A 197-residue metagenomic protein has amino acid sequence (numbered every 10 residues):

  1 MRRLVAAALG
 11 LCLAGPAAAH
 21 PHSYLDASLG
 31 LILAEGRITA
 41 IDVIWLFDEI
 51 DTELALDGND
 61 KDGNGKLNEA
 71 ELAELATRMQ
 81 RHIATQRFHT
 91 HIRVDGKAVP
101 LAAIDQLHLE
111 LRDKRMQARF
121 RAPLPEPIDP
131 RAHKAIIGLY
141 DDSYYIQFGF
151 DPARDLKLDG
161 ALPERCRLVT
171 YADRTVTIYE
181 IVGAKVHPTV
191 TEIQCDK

Functional and structural regions predicted by a protein language model:
R2-G10: Sec-dependent signal peptide recognition, specifically the positively charged N-region followed immediately by
A14-P16: N-terminal signal peptide c-region/cleavage motif recognized by signal peptidases
P21-F47, D51: Early extracytoplasmic/domain-onset interaction patches
S23-L25, Q86, R131, H187: Residues that act as N-cap/strand-start positions at coil-to-secondary-structure junctions
L25-R37, K61, G65, E69 (+2 more regions): Intrinsically disordered, low-complexity terminal tails/loops enriched in metal-binding residues
A40, E53-D57, P130-I136: Short, hydrophobic/aromatic beta-strand segments
I50-P125: Structured domain cores in non-transmembrane regions
R93-K197: Mature, soluble, non-transmembrane domains
